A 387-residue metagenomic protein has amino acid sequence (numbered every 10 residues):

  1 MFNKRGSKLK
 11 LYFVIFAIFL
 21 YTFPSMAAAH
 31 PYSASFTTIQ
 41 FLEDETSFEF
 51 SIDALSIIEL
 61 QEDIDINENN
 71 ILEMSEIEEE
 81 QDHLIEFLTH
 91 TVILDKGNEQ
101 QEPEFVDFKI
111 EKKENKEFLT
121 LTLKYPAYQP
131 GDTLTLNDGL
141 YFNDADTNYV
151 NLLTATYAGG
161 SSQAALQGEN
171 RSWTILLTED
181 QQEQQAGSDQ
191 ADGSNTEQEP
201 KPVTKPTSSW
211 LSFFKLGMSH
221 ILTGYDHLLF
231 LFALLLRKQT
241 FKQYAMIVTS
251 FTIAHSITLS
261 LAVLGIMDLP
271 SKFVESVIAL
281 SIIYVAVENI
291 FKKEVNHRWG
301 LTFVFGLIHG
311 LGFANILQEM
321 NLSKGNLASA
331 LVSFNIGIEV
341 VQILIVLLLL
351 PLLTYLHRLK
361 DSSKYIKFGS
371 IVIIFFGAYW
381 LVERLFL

Functional and structural regions predicted by a protein language model:
M1-L11, H297, K360-K364: Positively charged n-region of N-terminal signal peptides that target proteins for export
F2-A29, Y379: Sec-dependent N-terminal signal peptides of Gram-positive bacterial secreted proteins and lipoproteins
L9-A17, D226, I278, G369: Sec-dependent signal peptide hydrophobic core
A27-S219: N-terminal soluble domains immediately following signal/targeting peptides that reside in extracytoplasmic
T38, I77, L234-L235, V263 (+3 more regions): Short, function-defining helix-loop hinge/capping sites that tune catalysis or transport
N170-T252, S256-V263, M267-P270, V274-S276 (+3 more regions): Aromatic-rich juxtamembrane segments at the membrane interface
D268-L387: Generic detector of multi-pass transmembrane helix bundles and their immediately adjacent loops in polytopic membrane
